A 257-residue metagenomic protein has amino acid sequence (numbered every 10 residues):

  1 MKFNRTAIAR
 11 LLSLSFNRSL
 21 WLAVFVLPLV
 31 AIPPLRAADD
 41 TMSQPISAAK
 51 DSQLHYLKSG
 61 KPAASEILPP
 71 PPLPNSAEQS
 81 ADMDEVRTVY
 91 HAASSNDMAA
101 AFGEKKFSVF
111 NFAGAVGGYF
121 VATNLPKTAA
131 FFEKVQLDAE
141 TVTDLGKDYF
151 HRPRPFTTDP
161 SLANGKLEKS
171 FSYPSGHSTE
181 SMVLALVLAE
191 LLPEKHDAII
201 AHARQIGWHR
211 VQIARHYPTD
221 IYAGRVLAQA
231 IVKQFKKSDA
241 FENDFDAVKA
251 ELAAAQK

Functional and structural regions predicted by a protein language model:
M1-N17: N-terminal secretory signal peptides that target proteins for export/translocation
L14, Y173, H216: Catalytic tyrosine of NAD(P)H-dependent dehydrogenase/reductases that use a Tyr as the general acid/base
W21-A31: Bacterial N-terminal signal peptides
I32-A37: Sec/Tat signal peptide C-region and signal peptidase I cleavage site
D39-I213, D244: Hydrophobic alpha-helical bundle signature of multipass membrane enzymes
P153-D159, L184-A185, I221-Q229, K249-L252: Short alpha-helical linear motifs
Q205-K236: Interfacial helix-loop-helix junctions of multi-pass membrane proteins
V232-K257: C-terminal membrane module of polytopic membrane proteins
